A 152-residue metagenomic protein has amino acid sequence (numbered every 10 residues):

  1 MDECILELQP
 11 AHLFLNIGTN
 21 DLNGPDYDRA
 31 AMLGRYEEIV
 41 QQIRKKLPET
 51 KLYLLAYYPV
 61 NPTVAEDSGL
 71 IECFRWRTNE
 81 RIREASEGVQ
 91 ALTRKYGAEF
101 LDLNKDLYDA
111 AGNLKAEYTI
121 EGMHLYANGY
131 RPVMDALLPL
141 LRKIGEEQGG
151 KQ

Functional and structural regions predicted by a protein language model:
M1-L33, P59-N61: Oxyanion-hole/transition-state-stabilizing segment in secreted/luminal serine hydrolases and related acyltransferases
I5, V40-K45, Q90-T93, G145: N-terminal cationic-hydrophobic initiation segments that often serve targeting/anchoring roles
L8-L13, L47-L52, Y96-E99: Loop/turn elements at helix/coil->beta-strand transitions in domains of secreted/extracellular proteins
N16-L22, Q41-I82: Active-site segments of SGNH/GDSL-like serine hydrolases that catalyze O-acetyl group transfer/hydrolysis on lipids
D26-R35, C73-W76, I120: Active-site cleft segment of glycoside hydrolase catalytic domains centered on the general acid/base Glu
Y36-Q41, S86: Generic structural signal for well-ordered alpha-helices, preferentially at hydrophobic/aromatic core positions
P59-Q152: Catalytic His-Asp segment of secreted/periplasmic serine-dependent ester chemistry enzymes
